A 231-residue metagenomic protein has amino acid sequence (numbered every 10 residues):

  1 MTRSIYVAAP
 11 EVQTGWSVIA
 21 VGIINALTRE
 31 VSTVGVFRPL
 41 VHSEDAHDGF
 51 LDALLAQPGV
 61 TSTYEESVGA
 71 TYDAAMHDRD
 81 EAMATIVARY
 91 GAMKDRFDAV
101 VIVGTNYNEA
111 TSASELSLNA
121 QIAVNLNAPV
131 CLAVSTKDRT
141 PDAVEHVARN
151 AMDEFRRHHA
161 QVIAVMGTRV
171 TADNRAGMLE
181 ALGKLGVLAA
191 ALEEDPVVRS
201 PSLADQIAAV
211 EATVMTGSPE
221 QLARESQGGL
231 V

Functional and structural regions predicted by a protein language model:
M1-V231: Flexible phosphate-sensing "switch/lid" loops adjacent to ATP/NTP-binding sites across phosphate-transfer
